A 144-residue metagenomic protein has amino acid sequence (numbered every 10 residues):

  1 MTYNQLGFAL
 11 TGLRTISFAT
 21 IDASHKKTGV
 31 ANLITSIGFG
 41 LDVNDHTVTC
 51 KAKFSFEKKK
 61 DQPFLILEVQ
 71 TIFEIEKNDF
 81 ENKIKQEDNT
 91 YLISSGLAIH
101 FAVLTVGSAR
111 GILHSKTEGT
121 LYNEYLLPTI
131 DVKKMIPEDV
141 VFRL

Functional and structural regions predicted by a protein language model:
M1-L104, G111-S115, G119-L144: N-terminal intrinsically disordered, cationic/polar leader segments that include organellar targeting peptides
